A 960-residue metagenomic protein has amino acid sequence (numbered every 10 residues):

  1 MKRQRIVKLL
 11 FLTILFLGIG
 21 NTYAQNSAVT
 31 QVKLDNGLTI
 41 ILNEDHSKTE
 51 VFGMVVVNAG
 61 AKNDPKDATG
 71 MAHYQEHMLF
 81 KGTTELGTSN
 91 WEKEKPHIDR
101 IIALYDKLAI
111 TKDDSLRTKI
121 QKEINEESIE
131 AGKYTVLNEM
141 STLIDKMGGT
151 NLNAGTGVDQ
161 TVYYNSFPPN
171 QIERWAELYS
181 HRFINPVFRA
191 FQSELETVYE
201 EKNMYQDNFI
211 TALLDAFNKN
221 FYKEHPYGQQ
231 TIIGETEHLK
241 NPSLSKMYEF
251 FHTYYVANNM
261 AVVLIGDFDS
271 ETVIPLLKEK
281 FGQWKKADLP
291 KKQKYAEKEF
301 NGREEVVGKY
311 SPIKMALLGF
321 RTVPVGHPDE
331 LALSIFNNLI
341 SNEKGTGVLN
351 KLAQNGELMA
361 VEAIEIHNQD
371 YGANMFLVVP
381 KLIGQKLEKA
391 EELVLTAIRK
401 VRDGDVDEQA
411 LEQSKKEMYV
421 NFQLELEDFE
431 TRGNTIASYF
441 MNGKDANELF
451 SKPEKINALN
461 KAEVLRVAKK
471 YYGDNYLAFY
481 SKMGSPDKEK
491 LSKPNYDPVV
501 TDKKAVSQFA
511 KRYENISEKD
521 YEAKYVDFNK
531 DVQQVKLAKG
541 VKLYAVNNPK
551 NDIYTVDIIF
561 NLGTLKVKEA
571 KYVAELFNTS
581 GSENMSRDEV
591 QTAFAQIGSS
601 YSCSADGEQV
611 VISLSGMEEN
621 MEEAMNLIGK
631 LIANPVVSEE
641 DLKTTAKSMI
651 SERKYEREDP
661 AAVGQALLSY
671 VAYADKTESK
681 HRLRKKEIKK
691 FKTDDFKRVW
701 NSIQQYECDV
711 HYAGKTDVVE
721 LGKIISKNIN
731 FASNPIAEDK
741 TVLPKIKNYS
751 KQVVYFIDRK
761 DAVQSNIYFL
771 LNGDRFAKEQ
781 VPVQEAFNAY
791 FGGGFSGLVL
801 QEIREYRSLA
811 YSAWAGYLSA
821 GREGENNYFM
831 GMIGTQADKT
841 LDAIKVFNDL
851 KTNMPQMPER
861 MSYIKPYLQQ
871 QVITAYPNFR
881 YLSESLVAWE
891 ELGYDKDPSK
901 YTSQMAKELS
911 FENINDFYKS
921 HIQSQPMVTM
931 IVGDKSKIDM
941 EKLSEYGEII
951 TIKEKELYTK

Functional and structural regions predicted by a protein language model:
M1-K8: Positively charged n-region of N-terminal signal peptides that target proteins for export
L9-G18: Bacterial N-terminal signal peptides
Y23-T39, D269-G308, M315, N350 (+8 more regions): Proteolytic maturation boundary segments
N43, K48-A61, G70-A72, T88-H181 (+15 more regions): M16 family metallopeptidases and their MPP-like homologs
I172-R174, S270-I274, P328, G384-K389 (+5 more regions): Short, conserved charged micro-motifs
H181-F188, F281-D288, L395-D405, K630-V637 (+3 more regions): A common structural junction motif
